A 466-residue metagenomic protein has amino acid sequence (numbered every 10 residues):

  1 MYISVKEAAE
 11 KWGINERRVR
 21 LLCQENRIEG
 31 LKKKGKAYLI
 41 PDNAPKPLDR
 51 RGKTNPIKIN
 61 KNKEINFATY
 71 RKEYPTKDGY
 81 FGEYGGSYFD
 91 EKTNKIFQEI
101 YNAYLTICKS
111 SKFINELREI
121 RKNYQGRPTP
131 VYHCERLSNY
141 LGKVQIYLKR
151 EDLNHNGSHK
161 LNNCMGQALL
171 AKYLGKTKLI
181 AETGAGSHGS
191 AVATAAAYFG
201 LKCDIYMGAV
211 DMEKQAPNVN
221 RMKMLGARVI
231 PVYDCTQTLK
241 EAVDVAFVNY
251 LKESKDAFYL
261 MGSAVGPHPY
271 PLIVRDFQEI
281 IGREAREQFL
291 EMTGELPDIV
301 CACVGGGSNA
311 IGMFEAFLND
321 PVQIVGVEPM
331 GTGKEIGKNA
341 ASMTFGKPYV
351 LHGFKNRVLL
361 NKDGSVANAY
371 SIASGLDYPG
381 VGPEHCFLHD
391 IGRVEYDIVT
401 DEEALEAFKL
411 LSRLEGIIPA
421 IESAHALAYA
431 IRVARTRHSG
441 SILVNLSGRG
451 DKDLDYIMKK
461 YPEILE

Functional and structural regions predicted by a protein language model:
M1-R18: Polyanion-binding surface elements
I28-T54: Short helix-start
Y70-G85, E99, A103-K176: Positively charged, low-complexity intrinsically disordered leader regions
H155, N163, A171-G208, E295-N309 (+2 more regions): A short, small-residue-rich loop immediately preceding and capping a beta-strand
G157, L161-Q167, A181-F199, E213-A216 (+4 more regions): Short glycine/serine/threonine-rich phosphate/pyrophosphate-binding segments that cradle anionic phosphate groups
I180, H188-A246, E335-G346, Y456-P462: Active-site-proximal loop->helix
V243-P269, I273, T293, V322 (+2 more regions): Active-site/ligand-binding loops adjacent to catalytic centers
P321-V327, Y429-E466: Catalytic phosphate/nucleotide-handling subdomain of diverse soluble enzymes
